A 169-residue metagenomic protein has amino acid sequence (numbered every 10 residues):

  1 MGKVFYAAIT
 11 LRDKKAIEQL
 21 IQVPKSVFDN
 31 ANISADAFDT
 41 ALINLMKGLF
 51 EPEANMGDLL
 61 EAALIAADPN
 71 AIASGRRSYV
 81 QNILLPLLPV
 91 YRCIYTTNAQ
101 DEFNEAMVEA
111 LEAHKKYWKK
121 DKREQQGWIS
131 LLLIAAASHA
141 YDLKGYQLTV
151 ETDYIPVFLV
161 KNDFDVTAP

Functional and structural regions predicted by a protein language model:
M1-A110: Eukaryote-skewed repeat-based solenoidal scaffolds used as protein-protein interaction platforms, primarily
S78-T96, Q100, N104-K120, E124-P169: Terminal, non-catalytic domain-edge segments
